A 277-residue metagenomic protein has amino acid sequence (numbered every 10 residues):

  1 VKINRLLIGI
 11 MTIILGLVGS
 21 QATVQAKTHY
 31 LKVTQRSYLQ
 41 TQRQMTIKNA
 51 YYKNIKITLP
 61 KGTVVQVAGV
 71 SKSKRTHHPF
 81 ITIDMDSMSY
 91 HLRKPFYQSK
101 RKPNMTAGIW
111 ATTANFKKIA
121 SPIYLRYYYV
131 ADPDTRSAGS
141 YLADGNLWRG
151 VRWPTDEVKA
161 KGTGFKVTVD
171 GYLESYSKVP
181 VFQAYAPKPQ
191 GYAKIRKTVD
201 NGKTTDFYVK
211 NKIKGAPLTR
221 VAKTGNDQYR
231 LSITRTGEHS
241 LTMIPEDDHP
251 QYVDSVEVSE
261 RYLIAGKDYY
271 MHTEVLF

Functional and structural regions predicted by a protein language model:
V1-A26: Sec-dependent N-terminal signal peptides of Gram-positive bacterial secreted proteins and lipoproteins
K27-F277: Beta-loop motif signature
